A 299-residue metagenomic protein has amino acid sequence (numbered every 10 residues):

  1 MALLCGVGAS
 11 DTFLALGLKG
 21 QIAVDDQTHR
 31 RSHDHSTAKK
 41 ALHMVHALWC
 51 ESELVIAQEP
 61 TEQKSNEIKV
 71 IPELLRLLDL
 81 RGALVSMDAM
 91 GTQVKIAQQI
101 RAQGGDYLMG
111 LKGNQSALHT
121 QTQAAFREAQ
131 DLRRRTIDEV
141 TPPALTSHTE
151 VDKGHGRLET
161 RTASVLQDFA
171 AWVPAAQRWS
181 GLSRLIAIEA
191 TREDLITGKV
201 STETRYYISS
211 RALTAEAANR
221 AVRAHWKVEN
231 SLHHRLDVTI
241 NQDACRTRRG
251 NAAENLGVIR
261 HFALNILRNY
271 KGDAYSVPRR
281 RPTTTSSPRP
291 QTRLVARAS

Functional and structural regions predicted by a protein language model:
M1-T37, R101-G104: Active-site- or DNA-interface-adjacent structural scaffold in DNA-acting proteins
V7-T12, I68-L84, V94-R101: Short, basic/hydrophobic alpha-helical segments
I22-Q27, A47, E53, I71 (+5 more regions): Short, conserved catalytic/metal-binding motifs centered on acidic residues
T37-A83: Electropositive, glycine- and tryptophan-enriched low-complexity nucleic-acid-binding patches
K40-H43, V94-K112: A short alpha/beta connector and helix-capping loop motif
K112-A224: An anionic, glycine-rich sequence signature occurring as long contiguous blocks
A212-R246: Short amphipathic alpha-helical "interface-anchor" segments enriched in bulky aromatics
R235-S299: A short, flexible helix-boundary coil/loop motif
